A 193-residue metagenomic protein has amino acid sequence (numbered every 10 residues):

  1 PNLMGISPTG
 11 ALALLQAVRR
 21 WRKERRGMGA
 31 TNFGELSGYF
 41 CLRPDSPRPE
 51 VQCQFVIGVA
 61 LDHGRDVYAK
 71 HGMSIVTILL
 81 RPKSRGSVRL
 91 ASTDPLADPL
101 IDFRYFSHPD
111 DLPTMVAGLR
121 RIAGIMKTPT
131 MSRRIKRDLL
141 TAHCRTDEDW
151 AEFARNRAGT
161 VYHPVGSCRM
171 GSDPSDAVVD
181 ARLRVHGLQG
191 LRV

Functional and structural regions predicted by a protein language model:
P1-Q16: Acidic/histidine-rich catalytic neighborhood
L12-V193: FAD-dependent oxidoreductase catalytic-site/capping-region signature
